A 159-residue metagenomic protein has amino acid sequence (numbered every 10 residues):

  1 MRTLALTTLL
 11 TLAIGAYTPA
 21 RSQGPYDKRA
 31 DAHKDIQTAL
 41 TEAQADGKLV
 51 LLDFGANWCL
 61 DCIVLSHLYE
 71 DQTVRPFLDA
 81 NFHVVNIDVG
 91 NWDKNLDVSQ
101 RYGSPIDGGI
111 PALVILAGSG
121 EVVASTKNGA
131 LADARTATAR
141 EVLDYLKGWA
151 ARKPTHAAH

Functional and structural regions predicted by a protein language model:
M1-A5: Positively charged n-region of N-terminal signal peptides that target proteins for export
T7-G15: Bacterial N-terminal signal peptides
S22-D46, P154: N-terminal leader/targeting and pre-domain segments
D46-N57: Short active-site neighborhood of thiol/selenol oxidoreductases, capturing the structured segment around
C59-I63, L113: The canonical Cys-X-X-Cys-His
C62-F77: Typically the conserved alpha-helix immediately C-terminal to a functionally engaged Cys/Sec in thioredoxin-like
V74-L96: Thiol-based oxidoreductase modules, predominantly thioredoxin-like and allied folds used for disulfide exchange
G108-P154: Non-catalytic, surface beta->alpha helical segment in thiol-disulfide oxidoreductase systems
